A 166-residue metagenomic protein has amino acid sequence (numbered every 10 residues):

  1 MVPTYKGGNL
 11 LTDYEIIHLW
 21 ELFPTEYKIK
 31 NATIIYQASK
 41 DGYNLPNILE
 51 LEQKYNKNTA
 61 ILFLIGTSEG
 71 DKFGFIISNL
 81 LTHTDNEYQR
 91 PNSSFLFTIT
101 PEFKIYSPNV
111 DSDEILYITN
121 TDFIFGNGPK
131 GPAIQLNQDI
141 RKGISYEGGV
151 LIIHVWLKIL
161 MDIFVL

Functional and structural regions predicted by a protein language model:
M1-L166: Phosphate-recognition beta-domain surfaces
